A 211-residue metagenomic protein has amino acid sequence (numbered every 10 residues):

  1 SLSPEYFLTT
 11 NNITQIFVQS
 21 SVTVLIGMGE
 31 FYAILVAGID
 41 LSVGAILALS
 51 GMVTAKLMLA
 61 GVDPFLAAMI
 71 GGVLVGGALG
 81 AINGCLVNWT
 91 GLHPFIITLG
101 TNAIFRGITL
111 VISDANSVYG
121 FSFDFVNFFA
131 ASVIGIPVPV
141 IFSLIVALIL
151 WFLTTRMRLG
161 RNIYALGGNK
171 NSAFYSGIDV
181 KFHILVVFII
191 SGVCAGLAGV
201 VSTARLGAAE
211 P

Functional and structural regions predicted by a protein language model:
S1-G61, C85-L92: Single transmembrane alpha-helix segments in multi-pass membrane proteins
F7-V18, G61-A67, F128-I141, A209-P211: Interfacial loop-to-helix junctions that mark the boundaries of transmembrane helices in multi-pass membrane
N12, I149-I189: Membrane-helix/interface signature in polytopic inner-membrane proteins
I16, V24, A45-L49, L66-L74 (+3 more regions): Hydrophobic alpha-helical transmembrane segments
Y32, K56, A60-G61, A78-W89 (+4 more regions): Membrane-interface helix caps of multi-pass small-molecule transporters
V62-N102: Alpha-helical transmembrane segments within multi-pass membrane transporters and channels
T90, P94-M157, H183-L185, S202-P211: Transmembrane helix-bundle core of multi-pass membrane transporters and related energy-transducing complexes
I190-T203: Hydrophobic alpha-helical transmembrane segments that constitute the membrane-spanning cores of multi-pass membrane
